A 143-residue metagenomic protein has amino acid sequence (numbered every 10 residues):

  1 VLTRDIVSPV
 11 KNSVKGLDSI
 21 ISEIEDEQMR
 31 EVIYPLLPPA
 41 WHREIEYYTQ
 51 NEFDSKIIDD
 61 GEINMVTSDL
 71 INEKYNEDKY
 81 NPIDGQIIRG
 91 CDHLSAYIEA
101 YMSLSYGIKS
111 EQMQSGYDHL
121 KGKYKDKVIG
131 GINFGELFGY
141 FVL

Functional and structural regions predicted by a protein language model:
V1-L143: Alpha-helical, largely C-terminal catalytic domains that coordinate divalent metal ions via clustered Asp/Glu/His
